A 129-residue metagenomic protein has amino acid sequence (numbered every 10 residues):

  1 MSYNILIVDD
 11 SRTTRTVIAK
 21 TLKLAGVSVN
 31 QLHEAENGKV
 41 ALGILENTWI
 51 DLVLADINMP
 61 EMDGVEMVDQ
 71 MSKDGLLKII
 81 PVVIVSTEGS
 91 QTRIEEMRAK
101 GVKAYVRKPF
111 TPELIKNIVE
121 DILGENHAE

Functional and structural regions predicted by a protein language model:
R12-H33: Two-component/phosphorelay signaling modules centered on CheY-like receiver
E34-G43, G64: Helix N-cap/capping motif at the beta->alpha junctions
G43, V65-K78: Short amphipathic alpha-helix used as the core "switch/output" element in two-component signaling
T48-L54: Active-site beta3 strand of CheY-like receiver
M59: Receiver (REC) domain active-site loop signature in two-component systems and cognate sites in sensor histidine kinases
E66, G89-A104, N117: Alpha4 helix (beta4-alpha4-beta5 surface) of REC/receiver domains from two-component response regulators
F110-V119: C-terminal output helix
